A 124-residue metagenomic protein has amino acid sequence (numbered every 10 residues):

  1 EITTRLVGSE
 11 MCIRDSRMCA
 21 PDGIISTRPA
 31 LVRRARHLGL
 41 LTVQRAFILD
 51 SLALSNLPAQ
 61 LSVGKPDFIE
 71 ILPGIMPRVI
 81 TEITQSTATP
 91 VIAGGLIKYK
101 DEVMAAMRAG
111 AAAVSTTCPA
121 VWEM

Functional and structural regions predicted by a protein language model:
E1-G8, C12-I13: Single conserved hydrophobic/aromatic residue that forms the stacking wall/gate of nucleotide- or nucleobase-binding
R5, A20, L38-F47, T84-G94: Short beta-strand/loop segments at the ligand-binding rim of alpha/beta enzyme cores
I13, V32, L57-P58, I80 (+1 more regions): Generic hydrophobic/aromatic pocket-lining and core-packing "Φ" positions
S16-R17, L61-S62, M107-R108: Non-catalytic positions within long, well-ordered alpha-helices that form the structural scaffold/packing of enzyme
A20-P21, P66, A111: A structural motif
I24-I25, T42-A46, I69-I71, V91-G95 (+1 more regions): Hydrophobic faces of well-ordered beta-strands that scaffold small-molecule active sites in alpha/beta enzyme cores
P29-L61: Histidine/lysine/aspartate-rich catalytic loop segments that bind and position anionic ligands
L31, P73-M76, G95-M124: Glycine-rich phosphate-binding active-site loops on the catalytic face of alpha/beta enzymes
